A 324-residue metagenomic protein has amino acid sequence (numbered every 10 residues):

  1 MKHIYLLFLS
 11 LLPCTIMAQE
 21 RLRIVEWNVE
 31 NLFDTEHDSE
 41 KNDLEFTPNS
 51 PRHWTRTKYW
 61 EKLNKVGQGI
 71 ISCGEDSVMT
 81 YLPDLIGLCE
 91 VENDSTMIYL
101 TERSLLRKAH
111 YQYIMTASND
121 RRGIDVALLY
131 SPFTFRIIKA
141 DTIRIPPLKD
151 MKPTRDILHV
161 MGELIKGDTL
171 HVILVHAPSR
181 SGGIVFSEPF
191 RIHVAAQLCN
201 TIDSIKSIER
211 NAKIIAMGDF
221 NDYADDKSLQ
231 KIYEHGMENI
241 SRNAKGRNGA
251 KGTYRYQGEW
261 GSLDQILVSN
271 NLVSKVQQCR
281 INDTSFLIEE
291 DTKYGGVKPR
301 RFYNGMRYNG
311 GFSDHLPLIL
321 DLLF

Functional and structural regions predicted by a protein language model:
M1-E20: Bacterial Sec-dependent N-terminal signal peptides
I16-S104, I114-S118, I124-V126, A195-A196 (+3 more regions): N-terminal, active-site-proximal structural segment of metallo-dependent hydrolase catalytic domains
R23, N200-I214, D222-F324: Metal-dependent phosphoester-hydrolase catalytic domains
N28, H176, D219, H315: Active-site glycine-centered loops adjacent to acidic/histidine catalytic or metal-binding residues that shape
V29, L85, V91-A177: Structured beta-strand-rich core segments of catalytic domains in phosphoester-bond hydrolases
E40-D43, I165, V172-S187: Active-site His/acidic residue clusters
S50-Y59, L82-L88, M115-T116, P146-L148 (+4 more regions): Second-shell loop/turn segments in exported
N93-S95, R121-G123, R180-G182, N221-K227 (+1 more regions): Active-site environment of divalent metal-dependent phosphoester hydrolases
